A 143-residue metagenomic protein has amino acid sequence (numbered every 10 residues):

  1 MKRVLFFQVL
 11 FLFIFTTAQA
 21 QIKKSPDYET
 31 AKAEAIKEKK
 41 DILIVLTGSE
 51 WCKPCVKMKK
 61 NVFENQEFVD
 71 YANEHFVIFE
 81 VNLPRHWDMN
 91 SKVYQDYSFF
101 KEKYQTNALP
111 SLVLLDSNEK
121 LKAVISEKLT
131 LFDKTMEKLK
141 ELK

Functional and structural regions predicted by a protein language model:
M1-K23: Bacterial Sec-dependent N-terminal signal peptides
K23-S25, F68-Y94: Thiol-based oxidoreductase modules, predominantly thioredoxin-like and allied folds used for disulfide exchange
K24-I42, A72: A short beta-strand-turn-helix
E38-C52: Short active-site neighborhood of thiol/selenol oxidoreductases, capturing the structured segment around
L43-I44, I78, L112: Hydrophobic beta-strand anchors of alpha/beta hydrolase catalytic cores
C52-C55, L112: The canonical Cys-X-X-Cys-His
C55-Y71: Typically the conserved alpha-helix immediately C-terminal to a functionally engaged Cys/Sec in thioredoxin-like
E102-K143: Non-catalytic, surface beta->alpha helical segment in thiol-disulfide oxidoreductase systems
